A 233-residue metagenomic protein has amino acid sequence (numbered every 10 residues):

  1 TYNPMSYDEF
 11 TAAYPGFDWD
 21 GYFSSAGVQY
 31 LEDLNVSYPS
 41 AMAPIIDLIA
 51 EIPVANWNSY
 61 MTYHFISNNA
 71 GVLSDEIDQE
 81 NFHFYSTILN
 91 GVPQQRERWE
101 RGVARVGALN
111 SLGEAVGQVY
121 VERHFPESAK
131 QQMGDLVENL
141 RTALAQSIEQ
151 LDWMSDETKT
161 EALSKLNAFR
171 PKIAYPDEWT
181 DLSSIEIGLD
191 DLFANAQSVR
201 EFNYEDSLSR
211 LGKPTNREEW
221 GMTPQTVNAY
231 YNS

Functional and structural regions predicted by a protein language model:
T1, M133-I148, A162-I173: Short amphipathic alpha-helical coiled-coil/interface segments
T1-G134: Noncatalytic, helix-rich "gating/capping" subdomain that lines the substrate-entry/channel surface of large enzyme
P4-G16, D181-N203: Long, compositionally biased
D33, T62-F65, L189-S233: Active-site-adjacent "gating/activation" loops or surface patches in catalytic cores
E97-R98, N139, G212: Hydrophobic alpha-helical segments with strong N-terminal bias
Q150, K172-D181: Amphipathic alpha-helical coiled-coil segments
